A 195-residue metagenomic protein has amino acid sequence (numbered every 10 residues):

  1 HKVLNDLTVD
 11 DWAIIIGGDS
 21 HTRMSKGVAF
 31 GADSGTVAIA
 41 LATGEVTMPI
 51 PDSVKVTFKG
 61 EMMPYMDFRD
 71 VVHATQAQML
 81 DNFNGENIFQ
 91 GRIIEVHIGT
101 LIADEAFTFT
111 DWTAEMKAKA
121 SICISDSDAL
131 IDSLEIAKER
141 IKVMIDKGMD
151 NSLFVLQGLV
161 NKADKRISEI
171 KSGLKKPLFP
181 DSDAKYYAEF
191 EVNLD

Functional and structural regions predicted by a protein language model:
H1-D195: Fe-S-dependent hydro-lyases/dehydratases of central metabolism
